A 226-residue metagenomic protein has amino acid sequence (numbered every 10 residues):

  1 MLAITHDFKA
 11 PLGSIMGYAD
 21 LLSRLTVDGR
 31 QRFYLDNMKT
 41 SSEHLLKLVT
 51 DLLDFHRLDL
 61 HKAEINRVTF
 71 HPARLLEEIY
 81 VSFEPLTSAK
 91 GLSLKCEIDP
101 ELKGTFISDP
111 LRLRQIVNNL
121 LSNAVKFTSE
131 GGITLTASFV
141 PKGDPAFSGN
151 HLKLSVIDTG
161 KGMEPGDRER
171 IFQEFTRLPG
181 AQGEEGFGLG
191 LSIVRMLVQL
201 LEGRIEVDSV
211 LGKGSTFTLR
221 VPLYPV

Functional and structural regions predicted by a protein language model:
M1-R24, F33: Primarily the dimerization/phosphotransfer
T40-L45: Short alpha-helical segment of the dimerization/phosphotransfer core of two-component systems
H56-R67, G132: Helix-loop junction within the histidine kinase core
R57, E77-A89, K95: Short alpha-helical segment within the cytosolic histidine kinase core of two-component systems
A124-V125: Short helix-loop "hinge" at the ATP-lid/N-box region of the Bergerat-fold HATPase_c
M163-F175: Short conserved segment of the HATPase_c
